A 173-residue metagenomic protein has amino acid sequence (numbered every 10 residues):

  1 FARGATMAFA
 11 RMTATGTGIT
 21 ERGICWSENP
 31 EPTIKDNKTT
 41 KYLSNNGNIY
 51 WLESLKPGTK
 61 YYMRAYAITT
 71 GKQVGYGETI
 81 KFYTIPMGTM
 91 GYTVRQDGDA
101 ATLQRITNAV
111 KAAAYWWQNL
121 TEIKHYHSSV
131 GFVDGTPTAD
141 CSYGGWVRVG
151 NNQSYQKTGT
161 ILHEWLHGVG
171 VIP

Functional and structural regions predicted by a protein language model:
F1-P86: Short, surface-exposed linear motifs at loops/turns and structural transition points
C25, L52, Y61-M63, F82 (+4 more regions): Hydrophobic beta-strand residues in large extracellular and virion-surface proteins
L43, D97-A101, N152: Short coil/turn segments at secondary-structure junctions
P86-C141: Auxiliary, metal-adjacent structural segments of Zn-dependent hydrolase domains
D134-T136, N151-Q153, P173: Short, flexible loop/turn elements at secondary-structure junctions
V147-I161: Short pre-active-site segment immediately N-terminal to the catalytic Zn-binding motif
G159-I172: Active-site recognition of the HExxH zinc-binding catalytic motif
